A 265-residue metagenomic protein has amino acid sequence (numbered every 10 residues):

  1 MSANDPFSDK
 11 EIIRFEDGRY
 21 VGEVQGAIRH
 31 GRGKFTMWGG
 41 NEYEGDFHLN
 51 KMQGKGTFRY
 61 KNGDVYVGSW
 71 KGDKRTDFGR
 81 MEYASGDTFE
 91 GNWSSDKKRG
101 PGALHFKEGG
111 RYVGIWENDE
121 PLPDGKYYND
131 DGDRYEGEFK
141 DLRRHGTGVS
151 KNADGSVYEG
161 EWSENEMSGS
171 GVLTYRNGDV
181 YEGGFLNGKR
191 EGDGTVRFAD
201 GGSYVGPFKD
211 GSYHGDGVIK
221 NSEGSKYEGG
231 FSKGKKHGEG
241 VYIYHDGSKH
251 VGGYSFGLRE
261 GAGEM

Functional and structural regions predicted by a protein language model:
M1-M265: Intrinsically disordered, low-complexity repeat tracts enriched in Gly/Pro/Ser/Thr and acidic residues, frequently
